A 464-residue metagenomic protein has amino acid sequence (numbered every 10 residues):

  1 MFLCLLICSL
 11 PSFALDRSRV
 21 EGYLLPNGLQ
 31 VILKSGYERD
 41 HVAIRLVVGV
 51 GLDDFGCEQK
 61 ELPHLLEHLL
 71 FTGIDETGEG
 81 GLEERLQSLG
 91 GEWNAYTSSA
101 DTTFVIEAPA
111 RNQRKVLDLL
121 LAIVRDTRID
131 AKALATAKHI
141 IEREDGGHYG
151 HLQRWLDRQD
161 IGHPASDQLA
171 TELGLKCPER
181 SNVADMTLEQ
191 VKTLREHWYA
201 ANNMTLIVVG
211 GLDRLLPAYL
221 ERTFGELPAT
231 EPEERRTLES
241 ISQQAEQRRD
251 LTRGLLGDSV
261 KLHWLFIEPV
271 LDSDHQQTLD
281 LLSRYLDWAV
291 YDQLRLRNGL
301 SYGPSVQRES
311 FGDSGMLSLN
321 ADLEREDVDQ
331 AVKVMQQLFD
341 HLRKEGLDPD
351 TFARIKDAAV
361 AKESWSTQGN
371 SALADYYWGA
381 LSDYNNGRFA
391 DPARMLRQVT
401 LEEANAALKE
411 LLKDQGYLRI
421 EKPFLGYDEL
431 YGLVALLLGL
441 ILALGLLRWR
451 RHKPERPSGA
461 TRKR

Functional and structural regions predicted by a protein language model:
S9-P11: N-terminal signal peptide c-region/cleavage motif recognized by signal peptidases
D16-E21, Q159-M204, A380-L408: Histidine-acidic residue clusters that define the catalytic metal-binding segment of zinc metallopeptidase domains
G28, L46, H64, L86 (+12 more regions): Buried hydrophobic packing residues in well-ordered domains
R45-I106, L173, W288-L300, A460-K463: M16/MPP (pitrilysin/insulinase) zinc-metallopeptidase core fold and M16-derived inactive scaffolds
D75, L82-L194, S242, T351-A374: Acidic/histidine-enriched segments that form metal/cofactor-coordinating and catalytic pocket/exosite environments
A200, T205-V260, F266-V270, L442-L447 (+1 more regions): An aromatic/glycine/proline-enriched structural segment found at the starts of mature extracellular/organellar domains
T205-G210, K344-G346, D350-R464: C-terminal regions of mature proteins
H263-L265, S283-L323: A structural supersecondary motif
